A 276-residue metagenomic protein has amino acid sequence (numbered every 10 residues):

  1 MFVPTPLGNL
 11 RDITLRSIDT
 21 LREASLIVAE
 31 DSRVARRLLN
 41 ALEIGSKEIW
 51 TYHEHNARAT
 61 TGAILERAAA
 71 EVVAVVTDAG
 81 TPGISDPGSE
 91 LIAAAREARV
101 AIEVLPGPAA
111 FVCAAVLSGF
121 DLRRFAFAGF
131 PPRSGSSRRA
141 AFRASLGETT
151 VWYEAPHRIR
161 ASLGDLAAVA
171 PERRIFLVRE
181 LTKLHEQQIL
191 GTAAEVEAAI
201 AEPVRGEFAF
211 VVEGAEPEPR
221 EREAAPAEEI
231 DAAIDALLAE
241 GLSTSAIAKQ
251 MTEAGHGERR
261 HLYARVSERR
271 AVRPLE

Functional and structural regions predicted by a protein language model:
M1-E54: Glycine-rich, flexible N-terminal cofactor/catalytic loop recognition
M1-V3, A69-T77, F125, E148-W152 (+1 more regions): Generic beta-sheet signal
L21-I27, R99-I102, T149-T150: Short active-site oxyanion
W50-R58, P131-G135: Conserved helicase motor
T61-A68, F142-A144, A201: Short amphipathic alpha-helix with an adjacent loop that forms part of the alpha/beta core around
A68-C113, H157-A161: A glycine-rich beta-strand to alpha-helix segment that forms a phosphate/ribose-binding loop at ligand/cofactor sites
V72, T149, Y153-E276: A contiguous loop/helix-start segment that scaffolds small-molecule binding in enzyme catalytic cores
E90-L146: Class I SAM-dependent methyltransferase SAM-binding "motif I" and its flanking Rossmann-like core
